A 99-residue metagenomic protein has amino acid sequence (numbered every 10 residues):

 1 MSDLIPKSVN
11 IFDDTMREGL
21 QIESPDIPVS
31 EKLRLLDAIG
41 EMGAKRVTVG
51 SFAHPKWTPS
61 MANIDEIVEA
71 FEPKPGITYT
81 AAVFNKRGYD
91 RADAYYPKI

Functional and structural regions predicted by a protein language model:
S2-P6, S30-E41: Short, compositionally biased "basic patch" segments
I5-V9, G43-K45, P73-Y79, P97-K98: Short, well-ordered coil/turn segments that N-cap beta-strands
F12-L33, I77-G88: Active-site mouth loops of central-metabolism enzymes
G19, I39, A92: Conserved, mostly hydrophobic/aromatic
R34, A62-E69, R91-A94: Alpha-helical scaffolding segments of alpha/beta enzyme cores, especially the outer helices of TIM-barrel or partial
R34-G50, Y96: Catalytic domains of carbohydrate-active enzymes, especially glycoside hydrolases
K45-A70: Glycine-rich, proline-tolerant flexible connector loops at the mouths of alpha/beta enzymes
F84-K98: Catalytic cores of alpha/beta
